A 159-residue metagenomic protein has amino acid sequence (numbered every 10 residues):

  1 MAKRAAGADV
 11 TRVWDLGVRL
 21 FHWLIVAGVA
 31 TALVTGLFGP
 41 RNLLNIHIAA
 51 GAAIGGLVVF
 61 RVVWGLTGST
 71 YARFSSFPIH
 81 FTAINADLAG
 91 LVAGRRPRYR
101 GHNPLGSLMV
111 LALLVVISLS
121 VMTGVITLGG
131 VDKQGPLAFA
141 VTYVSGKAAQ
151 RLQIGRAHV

Functional and structural regions predicted by a protein language model:
M1-H158: Membrane-embedded alpha-helical bundles that constitute the cytochrome b-like, heme-associated redox core of multi-pass
